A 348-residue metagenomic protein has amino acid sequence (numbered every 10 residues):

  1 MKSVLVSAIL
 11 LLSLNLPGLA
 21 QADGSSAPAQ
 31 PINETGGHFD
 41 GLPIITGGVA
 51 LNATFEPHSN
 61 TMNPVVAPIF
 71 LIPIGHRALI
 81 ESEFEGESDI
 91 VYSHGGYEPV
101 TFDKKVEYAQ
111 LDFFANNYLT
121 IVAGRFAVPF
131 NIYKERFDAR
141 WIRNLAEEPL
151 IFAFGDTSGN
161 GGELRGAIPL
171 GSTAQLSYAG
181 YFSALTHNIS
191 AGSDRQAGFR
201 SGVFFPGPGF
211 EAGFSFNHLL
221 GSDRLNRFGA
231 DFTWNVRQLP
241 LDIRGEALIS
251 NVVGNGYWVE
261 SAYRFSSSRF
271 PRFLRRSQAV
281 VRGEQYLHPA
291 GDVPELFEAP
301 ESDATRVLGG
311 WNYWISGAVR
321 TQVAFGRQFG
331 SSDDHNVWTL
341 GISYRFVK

Functional and structural regions predicted by a protein language model:
M1-A27, K348: Cleavable N-terminal export/targeting peptides
A27, Y92-P99, H288-S302, R345-K348: Solvent-exposed loop segments that connect transmembrane elements
P31-L185, S193, G202-P208, W258-Y263 (+1 more regions): Outer membrane beta-barrel
D40, T46, G75-R77, G202-L296 (+2 more regions): Detector for outer-membrane/organellar transmembrane beta-barrel domains, recognizing the amphipathic beta-strand
E56-M62, Y97-V106, F152-D156, I189-D194 (+4 more regions): Replace "Gram-negative outer membrane beta-barrel proteins" with "bacterial and organellar outer membrane beta-barrel
L164, S261, D334-K348: Outer-membrane beta-barrel "beta-signal"
L308-A324: C-terminal closing repeat unit and adjoining cap/tail of repeat-based domains
